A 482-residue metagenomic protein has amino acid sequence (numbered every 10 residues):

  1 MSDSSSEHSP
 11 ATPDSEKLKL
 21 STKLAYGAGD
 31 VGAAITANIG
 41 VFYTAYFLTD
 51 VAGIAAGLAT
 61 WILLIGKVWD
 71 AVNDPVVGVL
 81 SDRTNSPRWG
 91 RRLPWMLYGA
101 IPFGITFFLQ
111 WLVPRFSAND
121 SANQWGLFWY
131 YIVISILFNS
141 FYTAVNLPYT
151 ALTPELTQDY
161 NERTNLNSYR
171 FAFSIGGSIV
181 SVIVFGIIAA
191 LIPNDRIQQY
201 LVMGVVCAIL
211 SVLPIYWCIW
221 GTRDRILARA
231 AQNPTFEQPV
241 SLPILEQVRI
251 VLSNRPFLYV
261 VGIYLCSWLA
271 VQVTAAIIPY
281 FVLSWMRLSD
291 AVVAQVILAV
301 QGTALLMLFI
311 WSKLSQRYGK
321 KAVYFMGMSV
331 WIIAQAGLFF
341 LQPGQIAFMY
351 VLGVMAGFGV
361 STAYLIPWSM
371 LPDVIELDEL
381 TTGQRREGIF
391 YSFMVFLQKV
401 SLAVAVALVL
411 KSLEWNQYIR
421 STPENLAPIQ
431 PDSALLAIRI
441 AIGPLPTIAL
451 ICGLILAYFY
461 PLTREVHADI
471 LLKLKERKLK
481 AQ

Functional and structural regions predicted by a protein language model:
S2-Q482: Membrane-embedded alpha-helical bundles of multi-pass transporters/translocases, especially carrier/permease families
